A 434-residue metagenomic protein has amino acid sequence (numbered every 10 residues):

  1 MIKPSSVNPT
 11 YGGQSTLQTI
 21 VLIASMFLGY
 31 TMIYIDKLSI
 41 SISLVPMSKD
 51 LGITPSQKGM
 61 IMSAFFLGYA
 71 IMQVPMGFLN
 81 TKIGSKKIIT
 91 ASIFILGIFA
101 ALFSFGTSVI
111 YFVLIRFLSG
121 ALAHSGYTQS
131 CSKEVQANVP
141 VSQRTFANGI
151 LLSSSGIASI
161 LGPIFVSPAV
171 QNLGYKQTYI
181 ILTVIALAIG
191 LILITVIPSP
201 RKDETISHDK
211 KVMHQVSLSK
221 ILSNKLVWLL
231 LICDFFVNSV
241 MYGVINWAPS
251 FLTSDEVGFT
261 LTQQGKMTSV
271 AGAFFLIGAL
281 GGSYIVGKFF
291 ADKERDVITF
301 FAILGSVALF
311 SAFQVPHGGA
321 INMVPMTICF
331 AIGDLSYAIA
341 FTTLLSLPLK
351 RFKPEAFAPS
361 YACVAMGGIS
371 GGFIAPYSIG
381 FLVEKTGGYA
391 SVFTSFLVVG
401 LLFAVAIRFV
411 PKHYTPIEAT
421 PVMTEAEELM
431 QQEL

Functional and structural regions predicted by a protein language model:
S6-T16, R201-L230: Juxtamembrane intracellular "pre-TM" segments in multi-pass secondary transporters
I40-S41, L226-A279, F341: Extracytoplasmic gate region of multi-pass secondary transporters
I71-V109: Conserved MFS/SLC helix-loop-helix module at the cytosolic interface between two early adjacent transmembrane helices
K82-S92, G287-I303: Cytoplasmic membrane-interface "Motif A"-like loop-to-helix N-cap segments of 12-TM Major Facilitator Superfamily
F99, I110-S119, V324-I332: Paired small-residue
I115-S154: Cytoplasmic helix-loop-helix junction between adjacent transmembrane helices in 12-TM secondary transporters
L151-I197: Helix-loop-helix hairpin linking two adjacent transmembrane segments in secondary transporters
E294-L344: C-terminal transmembrane helical hairpin of 12-TM major facilitator-type secondary transporters
